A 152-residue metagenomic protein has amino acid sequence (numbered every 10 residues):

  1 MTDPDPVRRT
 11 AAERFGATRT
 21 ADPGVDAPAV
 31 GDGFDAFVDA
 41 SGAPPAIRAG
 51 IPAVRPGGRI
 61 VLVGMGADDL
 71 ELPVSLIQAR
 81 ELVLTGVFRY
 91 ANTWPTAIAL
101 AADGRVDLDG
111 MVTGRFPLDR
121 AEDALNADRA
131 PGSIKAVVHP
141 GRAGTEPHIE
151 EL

Functional and structural regions predicted by a protein language model:
M1-A49: Adenosine-nucleotide cofactor-binding segment
D3, G64, F88: Conserved acidic E/D residue at the C-terminus of a beta-strand in Rossmann-like folds
A36, R59-V61: Conserved catalytic-site loops of classical short-chain dehydrogenases/reductases
A43-P44, G66-A67, A143: Short glycine-rich anion-binding loops that position phosphate/pyrophosphate groups of nucleotides and phosphorylated
R48, A91, T96-L152: C-terminal hydrophobic helical "lid"/dimerization subdomain of Rossmann-like NAD(P)H-dependent oxidoreductases
V54-P56: Helix-to-beta-strand junctions that scaffold the AdoMet/dcAdoMet cofactor pocket in Class I SAM-dependent enzymes
G58-R59, I134: Glycine-centered, small-residue-biased loops immediately flanking beta-strands in adenine/cofactor-binding cores
G64-E81, T96-A99: Rossmann-fold NAD(P)-binding glycine/threonine-rich loop
